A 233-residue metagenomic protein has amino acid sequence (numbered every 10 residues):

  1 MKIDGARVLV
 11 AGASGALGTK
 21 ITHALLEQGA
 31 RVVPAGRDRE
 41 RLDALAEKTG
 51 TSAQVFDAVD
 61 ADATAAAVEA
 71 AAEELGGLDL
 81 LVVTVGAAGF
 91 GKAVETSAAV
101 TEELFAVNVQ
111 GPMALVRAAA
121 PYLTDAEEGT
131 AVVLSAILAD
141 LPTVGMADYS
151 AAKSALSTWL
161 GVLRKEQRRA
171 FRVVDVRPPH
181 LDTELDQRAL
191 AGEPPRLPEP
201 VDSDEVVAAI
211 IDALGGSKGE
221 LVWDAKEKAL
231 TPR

Functional and structural regions predicted by a protein language model:
S14-G15: Conserved glycine-rich cofactor-binding loop
Q28-A44: Conserved glycine-rich Rossmann-like NAD(P)H-binding loop of the short-chain dehydrogenase/reductase
K48-D62: Rossmann-fold cofactor-recognition segment
K92-A93, V100-F105: Substrate-binding pocket helix/loop in short-chain dehydrogenase/reductase
V116, A152: Active-site helix of classical SDR
A136: Residue(s) in the substrate-gating loop at a strand-loop-helix junction that position the organic substrate next
D175-R177, T183, A191-R233: C-terminal helical subdomain
